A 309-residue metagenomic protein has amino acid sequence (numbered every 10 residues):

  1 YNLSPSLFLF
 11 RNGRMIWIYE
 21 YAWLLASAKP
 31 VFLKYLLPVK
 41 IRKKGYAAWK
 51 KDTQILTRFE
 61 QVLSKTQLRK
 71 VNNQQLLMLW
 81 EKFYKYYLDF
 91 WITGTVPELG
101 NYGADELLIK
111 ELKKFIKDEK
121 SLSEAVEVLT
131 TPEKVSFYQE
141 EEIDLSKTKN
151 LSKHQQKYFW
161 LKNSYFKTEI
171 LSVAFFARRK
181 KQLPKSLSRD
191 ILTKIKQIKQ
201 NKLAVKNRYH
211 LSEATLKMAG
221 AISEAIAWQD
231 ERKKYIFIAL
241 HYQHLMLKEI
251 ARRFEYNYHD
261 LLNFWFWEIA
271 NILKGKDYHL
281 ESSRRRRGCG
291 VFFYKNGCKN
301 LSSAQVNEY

Functional and structural regions predicted by a protein language model:
Y1-Y309: Contiguous hydrophobic, helix-prone segments at protein termini that mediate membrane targeting/anchoring
